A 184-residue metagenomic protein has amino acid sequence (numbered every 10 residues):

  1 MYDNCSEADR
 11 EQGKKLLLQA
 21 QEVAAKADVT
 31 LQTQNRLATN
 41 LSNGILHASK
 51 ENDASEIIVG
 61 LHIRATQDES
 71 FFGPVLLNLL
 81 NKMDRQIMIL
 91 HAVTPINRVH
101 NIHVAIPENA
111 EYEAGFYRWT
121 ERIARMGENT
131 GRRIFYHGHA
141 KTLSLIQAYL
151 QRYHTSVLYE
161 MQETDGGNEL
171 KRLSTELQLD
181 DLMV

Functional and structural regions predicted by a protein language model:
M1, S55-K141, L145-A148, H154-V157 (+2 more regions): Intrinsically disordered or low-complexity boundary/linker segments at protein termini and domain junctions
Y2-S42, S49-N52, E56-A65, G73: Soluble catalytic regions of membrane-associated enzymes that act on cell-envelope and secretory-pathway components
Q12, L16, G115, D165: Soluble or luminal CAZymes and related metallo-dependent hydrolases
Q12, Q19-Q21, Q32-Q34, Q67 (+5 more regions): Residue-identity detector for glutamine
Q19, G44, R118-R122: Well-ordered alpha-helical segments embedded in enzymatic catalytic cores
A25-I57, T155-V184: Structural beta-alpha unit
